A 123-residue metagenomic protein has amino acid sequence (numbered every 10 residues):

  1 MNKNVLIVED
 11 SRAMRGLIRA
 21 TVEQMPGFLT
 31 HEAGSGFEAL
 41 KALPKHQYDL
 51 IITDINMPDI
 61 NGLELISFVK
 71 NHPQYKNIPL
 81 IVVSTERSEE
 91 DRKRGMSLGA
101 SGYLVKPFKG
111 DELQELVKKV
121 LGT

Functional and structural regions predicted by a protein language model:
R12-H31: Two-component/phosphorelay signaling modules centered on CheY-like receiver
E32-L50, S67: Acidic, metal-coordinating helix/loop segments flanking the phosphotransfer/catalytic sites of two-component signaling
D54, S84: Active-site residues of response regulator receiver
M57: Receiver (REC) domain active-site loop signature in two-component systems and cognate sites in sensor histidine kinases
F68, K106: A Lys-centered signature of the CheY-like receiver
F108-V117: C-terminal output helix
